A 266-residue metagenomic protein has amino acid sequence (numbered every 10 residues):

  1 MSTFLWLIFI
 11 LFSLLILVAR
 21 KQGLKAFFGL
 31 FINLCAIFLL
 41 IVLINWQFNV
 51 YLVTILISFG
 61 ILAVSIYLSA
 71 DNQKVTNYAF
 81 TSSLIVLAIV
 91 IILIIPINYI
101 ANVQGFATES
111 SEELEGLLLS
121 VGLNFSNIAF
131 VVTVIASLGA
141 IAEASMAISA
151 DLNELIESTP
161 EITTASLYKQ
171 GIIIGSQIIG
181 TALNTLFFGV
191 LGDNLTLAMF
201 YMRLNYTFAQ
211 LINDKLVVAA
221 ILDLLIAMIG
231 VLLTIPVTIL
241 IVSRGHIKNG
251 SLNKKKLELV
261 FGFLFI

Functional and structural regions predicted by a protein language model:
M1-E109: N-terminal transmembrane hairpin
I44, A101-G122, M199-I221: Membrane-interfacial helix-loop-helix connectors in multipass membrane proteins
Q47, Y51, S83, G171-L186 (+2 more regions): Loop-to-transmembrane-helix entry motif
S82-S83, L119, L123, N127 (+3 more regions): Pore-lining and gate-forming transmembrane alpha-helices of multi-pass membrane transport proteins
F125-I156: Internal active-site segments that recognize and position negatively charged phosphoryl groups and nucleotide moieties
I135, G139-A142, A147, I173-M202: Alpha-helical transmembrane segments of helical membrane proteins, especially in multi-pass transport, channel
L155-A165, Q177: Juxtamembrane helix-boundary/capping and inter-helix hinge elements in multi-pass membrane proteins
G250-F265: Positively charged N-terminal leader segments that act as targeting/secretion signals
